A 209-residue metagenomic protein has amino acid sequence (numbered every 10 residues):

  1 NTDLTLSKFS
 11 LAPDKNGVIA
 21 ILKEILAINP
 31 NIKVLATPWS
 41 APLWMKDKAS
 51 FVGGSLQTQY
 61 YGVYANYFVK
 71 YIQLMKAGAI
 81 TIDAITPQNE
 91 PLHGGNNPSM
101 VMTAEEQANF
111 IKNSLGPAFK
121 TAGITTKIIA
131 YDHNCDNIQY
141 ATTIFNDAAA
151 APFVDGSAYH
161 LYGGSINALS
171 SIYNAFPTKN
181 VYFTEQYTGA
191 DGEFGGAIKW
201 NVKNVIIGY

Functional and structural regions predicted by a protein language model:
N1-I82, N113: N-terminal catalytic cores of secreted or lumenal carbohydrate-active enzymes
A12-K15, G94, H133-Q139, Y159-A168 (+1 more regions): Acidic-and-aromatic substrate-binding clefts and catalytic sites of carbohydrate-active enzymes
L22-N31, K76-A79, K120-T121, I144-P152 (+1 more regions): Acidic (Asp/Glu)-rich catalytic clusters
L35-P38, T81-L92, K112-Q139, N180-G189: Aromatic-lined carbohydrate-recognition surfaces of secreted/lumenal glycan-active proteins
W39-S50, D83-Q107: Active-site-proximal loop/short-helix segments that contain or immediately flank catalytic acid/base residue(s)
K46-A49, D136-A148, L169-I172: Distinct, well-ordered alpha-helical segments
A79-I82, F145-S157, N204-Y209: Structural recognition of alpha->loop->beta junctions
D155-Y209: Catalytic-core region of carbohydrate-active enzymes that cleave or remodel glycosidic bonds
